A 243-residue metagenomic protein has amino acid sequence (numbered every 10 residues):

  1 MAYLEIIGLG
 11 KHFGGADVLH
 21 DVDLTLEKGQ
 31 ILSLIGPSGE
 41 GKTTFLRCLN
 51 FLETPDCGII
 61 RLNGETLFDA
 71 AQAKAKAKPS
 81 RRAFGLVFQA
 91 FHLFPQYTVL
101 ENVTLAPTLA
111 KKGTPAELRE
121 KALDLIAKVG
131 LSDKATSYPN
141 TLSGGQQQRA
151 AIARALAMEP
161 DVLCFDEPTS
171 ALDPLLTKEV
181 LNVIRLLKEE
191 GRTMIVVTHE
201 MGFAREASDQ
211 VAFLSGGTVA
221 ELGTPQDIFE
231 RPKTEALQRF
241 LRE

Functional and structural regions predicted by a protein language model:
M1-A2, E243: Absolute protein N-terminus
A2-E5, L9-P225: ABC family nucleotide-binding domain
F213-G216, A220-L222, Q226-E243: C-terminal boundary and immediately downstream tail of ABC-type ATPase nucleotide-binding domains
